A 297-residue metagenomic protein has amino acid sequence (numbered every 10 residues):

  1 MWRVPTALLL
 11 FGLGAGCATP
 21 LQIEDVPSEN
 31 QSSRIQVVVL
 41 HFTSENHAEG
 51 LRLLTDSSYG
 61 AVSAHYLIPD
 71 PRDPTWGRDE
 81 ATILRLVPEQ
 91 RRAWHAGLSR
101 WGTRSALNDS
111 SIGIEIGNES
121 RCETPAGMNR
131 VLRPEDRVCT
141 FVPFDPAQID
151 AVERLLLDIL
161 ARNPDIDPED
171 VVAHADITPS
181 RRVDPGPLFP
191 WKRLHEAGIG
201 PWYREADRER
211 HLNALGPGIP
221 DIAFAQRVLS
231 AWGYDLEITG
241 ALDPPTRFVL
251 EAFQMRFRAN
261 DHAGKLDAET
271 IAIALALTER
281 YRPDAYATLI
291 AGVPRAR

Functional and structural regions predicted by a protein language model:
M1-T6: Bacterial N-terminal signal peptides that target proteins for export
A15-G16: C-terminal motif of bacterial Sec signal peptides marking the signal peptidase cleavage site
T19-D165, E169: Active-site-adjacent loop/helix surface patches within enzyme catalytic domains that shape the substrate-binding cleft
N30, L67-I68, P187-L212: Acidic, His- and aromatic-enriched active-site or binding-groove loops in soluble protein domains that engage sugars
L51, I159-A175, E237-A241, H262-K265: Surface-exposed patches in mature extracellular/periplasmic domains of secreted proteins
P88, E119, L157-D165, D176 (+5 more regions): Sec-exported extracytoplasmic/periplasmic mature domains
R100-G102, P134-A147, P179-R181, H211-G218 (+2 more regions): Second-shell loop/turn segments in exported
L215-L277, Y281, A285-A287: Short acidic, glycine/serine/threonine-rich helix-capping segments at coil-helix boundaries
